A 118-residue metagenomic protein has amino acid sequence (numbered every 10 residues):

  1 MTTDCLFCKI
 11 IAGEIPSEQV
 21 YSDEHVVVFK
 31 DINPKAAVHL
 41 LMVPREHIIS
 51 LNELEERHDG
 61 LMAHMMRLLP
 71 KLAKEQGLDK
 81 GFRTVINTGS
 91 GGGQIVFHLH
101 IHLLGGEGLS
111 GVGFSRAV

Functional and structural regions predicted by a protein language model:
M1-V118: HIT superfamily nucleotide-processing domains
